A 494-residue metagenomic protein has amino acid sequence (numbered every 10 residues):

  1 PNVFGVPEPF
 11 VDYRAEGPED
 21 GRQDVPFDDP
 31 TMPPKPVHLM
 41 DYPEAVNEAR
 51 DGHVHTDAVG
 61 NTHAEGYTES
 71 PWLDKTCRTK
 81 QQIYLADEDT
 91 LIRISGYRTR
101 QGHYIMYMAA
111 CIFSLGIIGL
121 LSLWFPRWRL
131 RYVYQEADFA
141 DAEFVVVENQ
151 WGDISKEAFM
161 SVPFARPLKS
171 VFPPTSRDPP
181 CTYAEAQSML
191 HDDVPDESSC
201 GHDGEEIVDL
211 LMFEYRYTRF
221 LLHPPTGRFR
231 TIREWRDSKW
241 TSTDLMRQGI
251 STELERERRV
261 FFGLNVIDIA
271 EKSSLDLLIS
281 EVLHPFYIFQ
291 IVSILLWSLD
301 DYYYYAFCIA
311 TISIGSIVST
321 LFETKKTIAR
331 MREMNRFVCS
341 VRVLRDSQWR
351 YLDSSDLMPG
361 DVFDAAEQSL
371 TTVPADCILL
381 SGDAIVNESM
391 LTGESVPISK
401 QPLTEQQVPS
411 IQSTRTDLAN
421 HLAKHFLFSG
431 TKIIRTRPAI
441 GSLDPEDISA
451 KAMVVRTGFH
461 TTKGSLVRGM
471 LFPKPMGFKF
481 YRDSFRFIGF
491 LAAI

Functional and structural regions predicted by a protein language model:
P1-I92, E205-I207, E214-S274, I434 (+1 more regions): Extended, low-complexity, polar regulatory segments
N2-G17, G21-E214: Intrinsically disordered, low-complexity, charge-biased terminal/linker regions in eukaryotic proteins
H63-Y134, N265-V338, M470-I494: Hydrophobic alpha-helical segments characteristic of transmembrane helices in integral membrane transporters
W124-E197, A310-P374, K400-P402, Q407-L422: Juxtamembrane coupling segments of multi-pass membrane pumps/enzymes
D193-T241, C339-F485: Cytosolic catalytic regions of P-type ion-transporting ATPases
